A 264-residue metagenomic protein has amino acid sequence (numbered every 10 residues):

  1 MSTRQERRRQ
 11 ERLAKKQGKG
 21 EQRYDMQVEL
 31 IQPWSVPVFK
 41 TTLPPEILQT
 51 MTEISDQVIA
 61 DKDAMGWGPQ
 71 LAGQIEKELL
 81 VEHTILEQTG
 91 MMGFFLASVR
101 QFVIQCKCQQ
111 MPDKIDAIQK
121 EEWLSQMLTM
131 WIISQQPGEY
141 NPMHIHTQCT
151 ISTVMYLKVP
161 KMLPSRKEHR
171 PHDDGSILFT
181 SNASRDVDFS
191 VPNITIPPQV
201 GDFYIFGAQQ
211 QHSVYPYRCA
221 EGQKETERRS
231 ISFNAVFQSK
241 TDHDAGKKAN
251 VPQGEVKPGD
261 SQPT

Functional and structural regions predicted by a protein language model:
M1-G20: Short Lys/Arg-rich cationic patches that frequently serve as NLS/NoLS or arginine-rich RNA/DNA-binding motifs
G18-K120, G138-N141: Non-heme Fe(II)/2-oxoglutarate
W34-K40, I59, V200, S239 (+2 more regions): Long protein-protein interaction modules used by eukaryotic assembly/scaffold proteins
C106-Q126, I145, L163-H169: Short acidic alpha-helical/loop segments enriched in Asp/Glu that coordinate divalent cations
T129-I205, Y215, E227, T241-D244: Catalytic core of non-heme Fe(II) oxygenases with the double-stranded beta-helix
S184, Q210-H212, V236-Q238: Short, solvent-exposed loop/turn segments at secondary-structure junctions
Q211-S230: Ligand-binding loop in jelly-roll beta-barrel domains
S230-T264: Double-stranded beta-helix
